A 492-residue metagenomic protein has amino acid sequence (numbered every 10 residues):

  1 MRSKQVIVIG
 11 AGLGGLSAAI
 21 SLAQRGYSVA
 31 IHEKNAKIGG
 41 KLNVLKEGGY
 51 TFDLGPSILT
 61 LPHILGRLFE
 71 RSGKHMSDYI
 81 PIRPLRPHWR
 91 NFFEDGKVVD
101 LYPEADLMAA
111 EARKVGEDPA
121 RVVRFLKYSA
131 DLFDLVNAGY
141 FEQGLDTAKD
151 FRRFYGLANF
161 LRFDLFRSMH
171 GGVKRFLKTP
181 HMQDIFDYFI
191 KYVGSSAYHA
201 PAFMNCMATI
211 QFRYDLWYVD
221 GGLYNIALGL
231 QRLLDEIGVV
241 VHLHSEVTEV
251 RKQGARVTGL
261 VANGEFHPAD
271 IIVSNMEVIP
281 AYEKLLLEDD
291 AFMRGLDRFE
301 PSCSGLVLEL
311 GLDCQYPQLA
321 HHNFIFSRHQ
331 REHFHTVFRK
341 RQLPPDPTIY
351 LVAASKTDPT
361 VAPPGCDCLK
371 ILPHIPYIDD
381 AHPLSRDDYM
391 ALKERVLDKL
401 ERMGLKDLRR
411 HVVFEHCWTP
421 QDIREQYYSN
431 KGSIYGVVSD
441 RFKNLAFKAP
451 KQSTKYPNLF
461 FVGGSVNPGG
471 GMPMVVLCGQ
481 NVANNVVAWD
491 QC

Functional and structural regions predicted by a protein language model:
R2-D134: N-terminal glycine-rich phosphate/pyrophosphate-binding loop and immediately adjacent elements
P56, G464-V486: A conserved FAD-binding loop/helix module that cradles the flavin
E94-A200: Rossmann-like flavin
L161-M169, F212-R232, L384-L392: Short beta-strand to alpha-helix junction loop
T179-V193, D346-V352, K406-P468: A glycine-rich dinucleotide-binding beta-alpha-beta segment and adjacent secondary-structure elements that constitute
C206-V257: Helical element adjacent to the flavin cofactor pocket in flavoenzyme catalytic cores
T248-P363: Mid-domain catalytic core of redox enzymes that form a hydrophobic substrate pocket/lid adjacent to a catalytic redox
D313-I423: C-terminal segments that line or cap access tunnels to active or ligand-binding sites in enzymes and enzyme-associated
